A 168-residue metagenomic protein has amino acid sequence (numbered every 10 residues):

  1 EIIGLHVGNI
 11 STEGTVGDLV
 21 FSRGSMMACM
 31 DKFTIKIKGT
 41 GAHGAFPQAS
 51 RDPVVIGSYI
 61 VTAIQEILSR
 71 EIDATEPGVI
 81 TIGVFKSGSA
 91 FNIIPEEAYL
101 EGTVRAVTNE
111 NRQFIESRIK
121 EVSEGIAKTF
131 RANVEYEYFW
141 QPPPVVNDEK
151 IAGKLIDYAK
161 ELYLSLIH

Functional and structural regions predicted by a protein language model:
E1-V84, S89-I93: Histidine/acidic-residue-rich, glycine-tolerant segments that coordinate divalent metal ions
D31, A90-Y99, E124-N133, N147-G153: A glycine-rich, aromatic-flanked flexible loop/lid motif
I35-I37, A98-A106, Y136-W140: Short, hydrophobic beta-strand segments
P47-S50, V54, R105, N109-Q113 (+2 more regions): Hydrophobic alpha-helical scaffolding
I56-E71, R118-F130, K154-L162: Generic non-transmembrane alpha-helical segments
T81-K86, V134-I156: A short beta-alpha structural unit
I93-E116: A conserved active-site cap/scaffold subdomain adjacent to cofactor or substrate pockets
I167-H168: Conserved small/polar residues in nucleotide/adenosyl-binding loops
